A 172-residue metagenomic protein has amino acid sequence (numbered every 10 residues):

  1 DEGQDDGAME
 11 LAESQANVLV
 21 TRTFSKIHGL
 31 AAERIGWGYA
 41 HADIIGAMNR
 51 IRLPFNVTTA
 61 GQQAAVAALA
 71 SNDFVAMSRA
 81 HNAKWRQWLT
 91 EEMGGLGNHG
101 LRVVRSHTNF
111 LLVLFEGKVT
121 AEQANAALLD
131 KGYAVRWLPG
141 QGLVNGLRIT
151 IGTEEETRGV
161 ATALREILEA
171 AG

Functional and structural regions predicted by a protein language model:
D1-I27: Active-site pre-lysine segment of PLP-dependent enzymes
G7-S14, W88-L96, A127, K131 (+1 more regions): Alpha-helical structural signal in soluble globular domains
N17-G95, R102-V104: PLP-dependent aminotransferase class I/II
A32, H107, G142-N145: Short acidic/glycine-enriched loop/turn segments that link adjacent beta-strands
H41, A70, E116-G117, G152-E154: Residue-level recognition of strand-loop junctions within catalytic nucleotide-signaling folds
N82-A83, Q87, L96-K131, L147 (+1 more regions): Conserved PLP-binding catalytic core of the aspartate aminotransferase-like
A127-K131, R136, G140-G172: PLP-dependent enzyme catalytic core of the Aspartate aminotransferase-like
